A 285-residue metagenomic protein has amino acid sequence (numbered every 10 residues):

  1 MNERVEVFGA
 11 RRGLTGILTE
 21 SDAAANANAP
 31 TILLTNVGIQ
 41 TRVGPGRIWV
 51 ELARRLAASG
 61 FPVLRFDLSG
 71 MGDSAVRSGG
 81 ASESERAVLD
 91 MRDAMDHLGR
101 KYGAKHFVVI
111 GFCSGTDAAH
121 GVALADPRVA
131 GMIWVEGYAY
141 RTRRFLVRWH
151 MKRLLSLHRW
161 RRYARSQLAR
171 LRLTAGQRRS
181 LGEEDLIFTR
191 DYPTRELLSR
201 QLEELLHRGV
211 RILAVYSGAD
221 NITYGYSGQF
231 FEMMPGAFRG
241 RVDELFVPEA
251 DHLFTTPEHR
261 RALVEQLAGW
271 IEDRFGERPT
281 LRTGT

Functional and structural regions predicted by a protein language model:
M1-P30, T256: N-terminal cap/lid segment of alpha/beta-hydrolase-fold proteins
F8-G9, V50-L52, M151-G284: Serine-hydrolase catalytic core
R11, S21-D67: Short, surface-exposed "cap/lid" segments of acyl-processing enzymes
F66-S82: Glycine-rich "HGGG/HGxG" loop immediately N-terminal to the catalytic nucleophile of the alpha/beta-hydrolase
G80-K101: Alpha/beta-hydrolase active-site loop
L98-C113: Alpha/beta-hydrolase fold nucleophile elbow
G111, T116-P127, M132: Short glycine-enriched nucleophile-adjacent loop and the immediately C-terminal alpha-helix near the catalytic center
F112-S114, I133-R144: Active-site nucleophile loop of the alpha/beta-hydrolase fold
